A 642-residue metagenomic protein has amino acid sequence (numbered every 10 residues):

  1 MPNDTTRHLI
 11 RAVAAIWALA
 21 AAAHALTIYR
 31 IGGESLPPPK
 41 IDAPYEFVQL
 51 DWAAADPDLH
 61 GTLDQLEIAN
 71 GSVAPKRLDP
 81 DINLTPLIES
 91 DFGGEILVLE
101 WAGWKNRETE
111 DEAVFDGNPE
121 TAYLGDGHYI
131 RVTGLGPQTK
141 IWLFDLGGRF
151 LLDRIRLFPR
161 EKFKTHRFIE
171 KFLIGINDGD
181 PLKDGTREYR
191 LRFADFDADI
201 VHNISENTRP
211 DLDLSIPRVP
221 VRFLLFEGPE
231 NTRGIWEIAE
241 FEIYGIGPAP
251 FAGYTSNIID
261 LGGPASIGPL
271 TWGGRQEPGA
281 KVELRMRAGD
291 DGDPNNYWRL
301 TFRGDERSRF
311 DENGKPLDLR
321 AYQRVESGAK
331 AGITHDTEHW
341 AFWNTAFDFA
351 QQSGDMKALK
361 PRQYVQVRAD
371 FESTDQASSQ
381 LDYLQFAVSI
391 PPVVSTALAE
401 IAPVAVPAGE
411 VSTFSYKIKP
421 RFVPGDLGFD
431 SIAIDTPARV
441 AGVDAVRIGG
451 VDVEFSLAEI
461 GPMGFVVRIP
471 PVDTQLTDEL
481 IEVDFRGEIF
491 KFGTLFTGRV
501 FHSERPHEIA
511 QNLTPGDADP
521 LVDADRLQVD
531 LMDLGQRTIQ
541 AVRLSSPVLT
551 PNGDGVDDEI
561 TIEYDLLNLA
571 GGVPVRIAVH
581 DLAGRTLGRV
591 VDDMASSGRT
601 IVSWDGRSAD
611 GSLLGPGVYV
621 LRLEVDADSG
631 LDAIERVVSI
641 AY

Functional and structural regions predicted by a protein language model:
P2-V13: Bacterial N-terminal signal peptides that target proteins for export
R11-A21: Bacterial N-terminal signal peptides
A14, F144, S608: Generic anion/oxyanion-binding catalytic loop in active/binding sites
A25-F168, L173-L534: Beta-strand-rich ligand- or partner-binding modules with a strong bias toward extracellular/periplasmic carbohydrate
D530-Y642: Short loop/turn motifs at secondary-structure boundaries
